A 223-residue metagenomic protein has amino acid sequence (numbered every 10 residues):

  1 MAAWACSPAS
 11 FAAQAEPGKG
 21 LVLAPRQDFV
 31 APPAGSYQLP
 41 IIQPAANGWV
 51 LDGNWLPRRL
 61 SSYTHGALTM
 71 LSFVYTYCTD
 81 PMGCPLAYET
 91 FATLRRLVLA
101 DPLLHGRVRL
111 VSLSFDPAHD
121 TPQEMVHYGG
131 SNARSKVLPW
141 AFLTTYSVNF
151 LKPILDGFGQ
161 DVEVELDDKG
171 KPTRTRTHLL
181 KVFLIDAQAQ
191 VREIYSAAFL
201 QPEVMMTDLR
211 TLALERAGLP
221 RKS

Functional and structural regions predicted by a protein language model:
M1-N47, L51, K222-S223: N-terminal targeting signals for export/organelle localization
I42-A45, K136-W140, E165-K171: A local structural motif
Q43, A67, V74-Y77, M82 (+5 more regions): Sec/Tat-exported extracytoplasmic proteins
Q43-A45, Y63-M70, H105-V108, D120 (+2 more regions): Extracytoplasmic
N54-W55, Q188: Residue-level recognition of short loop/turn positions
R59-T90, L110: Short active-site neighborhood of thiol/selenol oxidoreductases, capturing the structured segment around
L86-I154: Structural microenvironment flanking redox-active thiols in thiol-disulfide oxidoreductases
D156-S223: Thiol-/selenol-based redox modules, centered on thioredoxin-like and closely related oxidoreductase domains
